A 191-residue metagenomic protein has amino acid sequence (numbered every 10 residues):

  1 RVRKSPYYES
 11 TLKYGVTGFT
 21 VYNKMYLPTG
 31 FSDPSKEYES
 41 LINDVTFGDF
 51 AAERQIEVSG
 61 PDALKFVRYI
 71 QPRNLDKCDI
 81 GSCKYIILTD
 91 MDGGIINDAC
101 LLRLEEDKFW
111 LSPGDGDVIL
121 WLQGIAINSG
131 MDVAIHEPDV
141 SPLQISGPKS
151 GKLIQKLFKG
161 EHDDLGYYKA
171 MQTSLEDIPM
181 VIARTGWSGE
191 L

Functional and structural regions predicted by a protein language model:
R1-T89, G94: Acidic, proline/glycine-enriched N-terminal capping motif
N97-L191: Acidic, low-complexity central loop/insert segments
